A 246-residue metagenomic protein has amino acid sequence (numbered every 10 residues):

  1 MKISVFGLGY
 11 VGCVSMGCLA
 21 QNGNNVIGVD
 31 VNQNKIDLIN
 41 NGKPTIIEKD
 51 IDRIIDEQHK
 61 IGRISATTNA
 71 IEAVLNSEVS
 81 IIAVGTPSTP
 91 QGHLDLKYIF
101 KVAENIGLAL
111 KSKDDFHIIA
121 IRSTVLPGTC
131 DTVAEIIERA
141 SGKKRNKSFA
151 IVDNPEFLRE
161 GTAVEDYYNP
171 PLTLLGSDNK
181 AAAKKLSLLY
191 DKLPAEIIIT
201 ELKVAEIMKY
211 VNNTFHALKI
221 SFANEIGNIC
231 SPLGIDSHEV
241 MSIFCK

Functional and structural regions predicted by a protein language model:
M1-P44: NAD(P)+-binding Rossmann beta1-loop-alpha1 motif at the extreme N-terminus of oxidoreductases
G28, A66, L175: Conserved SAM-binding loop
I47: N-terminal FAD cofactor-binding segment of flavoenzymes
D50-E78, S88, G107-K111: A structured beta-alpha segment of the ubiquitous adenosine-cofactor-binding alpha/beta core
N76, A83-V84, R122, G176: Short, well-ordered coil/turn residues at beta-beta hairpins and beta-strand->alpha-helix junctions within
S88-F157: Rossmann-like NAD(P)(H) cofactor-binding subdomain of soluble oxidoreductases
E135-K246: Internal alpha-helical scaffold of NAD(P)-dependent oxidoreductase catalytic cores
